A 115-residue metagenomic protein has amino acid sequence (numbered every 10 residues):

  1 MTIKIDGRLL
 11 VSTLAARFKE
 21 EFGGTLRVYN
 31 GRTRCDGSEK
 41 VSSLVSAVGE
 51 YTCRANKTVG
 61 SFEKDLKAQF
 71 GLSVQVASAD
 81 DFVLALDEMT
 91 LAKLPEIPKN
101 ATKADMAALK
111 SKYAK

Functional and structural regions predicted by a protein language model:
M1-K4, L26-R34, S73-D81: Short, tandemly repeated low-complexity microdomains enriched for cysteine and small residues
T2, A15-R17, L91: Generic N-terminal leader/processing signal
D6-T25, N56-S73: Extracellular/lumenal glycan-associated surfaces
V11-S42, L109: Charged, low-complexity intrinsically disordered regulatory segments in eukaryotic signaling
S12, E20, V48-G49, Y113-K115: Long, charge-rich, low-complexity intrinsically disordered regions
S38-Y113: Short, solvent-exposed interaction modules
